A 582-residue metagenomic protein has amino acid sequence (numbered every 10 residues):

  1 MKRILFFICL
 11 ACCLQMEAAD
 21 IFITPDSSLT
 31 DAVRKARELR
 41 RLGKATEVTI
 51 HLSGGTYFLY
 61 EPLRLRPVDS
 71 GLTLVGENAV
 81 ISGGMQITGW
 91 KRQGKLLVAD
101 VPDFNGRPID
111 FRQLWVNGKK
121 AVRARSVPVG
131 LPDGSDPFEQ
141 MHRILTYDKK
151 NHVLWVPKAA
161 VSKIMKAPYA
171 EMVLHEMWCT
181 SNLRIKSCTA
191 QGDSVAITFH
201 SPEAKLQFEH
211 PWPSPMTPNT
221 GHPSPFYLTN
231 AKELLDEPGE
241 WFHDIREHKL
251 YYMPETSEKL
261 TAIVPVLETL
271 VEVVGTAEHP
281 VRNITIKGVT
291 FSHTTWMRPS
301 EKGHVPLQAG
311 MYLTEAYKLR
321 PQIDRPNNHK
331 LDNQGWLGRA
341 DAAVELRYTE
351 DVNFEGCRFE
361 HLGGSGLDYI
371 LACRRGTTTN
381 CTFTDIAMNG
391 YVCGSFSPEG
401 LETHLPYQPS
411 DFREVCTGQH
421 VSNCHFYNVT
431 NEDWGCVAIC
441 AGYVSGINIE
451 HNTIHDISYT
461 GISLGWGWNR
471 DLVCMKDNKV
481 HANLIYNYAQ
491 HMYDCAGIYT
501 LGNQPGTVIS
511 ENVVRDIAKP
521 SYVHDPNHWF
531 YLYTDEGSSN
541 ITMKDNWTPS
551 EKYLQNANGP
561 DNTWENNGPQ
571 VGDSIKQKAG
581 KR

Functional and structural regions predicted by a protein language model:
I4-C13: Sec-dependent N-terminal signal peptides
M16-A19: Boundary at the C-terminal end of the N-terminal hydrophobic targeting segment
F22-Y348, N353, E399-S410: Extracellular polysaccharide-degrading/modifying enzymes targeting complex plant/algal/animal polysaccharides
T46-V48, G55, E61, S70-L72 (+19 more regions): The right-handed parallel beta-helix/beta-solenoid scaffold, focusing on the short coil/turn and N-cap positions
H51, F58, R64, T73-V75 (+19 more regions): Extracellular beta-strand solenoid repeats
E61-P62, E268, T295-E301, D341 (+11 more regions): Short glycine/acidic-rich loop motifs that flank beta-strands on beta-rich extracellular proteins
V127-P128, Q140, M297, Y522-R582: Extracellular beta-rich repeat passengers
R282-H293, K330, E350-H361, C373-M388 (+6 more regions): Right-handed parallel beta-helix
